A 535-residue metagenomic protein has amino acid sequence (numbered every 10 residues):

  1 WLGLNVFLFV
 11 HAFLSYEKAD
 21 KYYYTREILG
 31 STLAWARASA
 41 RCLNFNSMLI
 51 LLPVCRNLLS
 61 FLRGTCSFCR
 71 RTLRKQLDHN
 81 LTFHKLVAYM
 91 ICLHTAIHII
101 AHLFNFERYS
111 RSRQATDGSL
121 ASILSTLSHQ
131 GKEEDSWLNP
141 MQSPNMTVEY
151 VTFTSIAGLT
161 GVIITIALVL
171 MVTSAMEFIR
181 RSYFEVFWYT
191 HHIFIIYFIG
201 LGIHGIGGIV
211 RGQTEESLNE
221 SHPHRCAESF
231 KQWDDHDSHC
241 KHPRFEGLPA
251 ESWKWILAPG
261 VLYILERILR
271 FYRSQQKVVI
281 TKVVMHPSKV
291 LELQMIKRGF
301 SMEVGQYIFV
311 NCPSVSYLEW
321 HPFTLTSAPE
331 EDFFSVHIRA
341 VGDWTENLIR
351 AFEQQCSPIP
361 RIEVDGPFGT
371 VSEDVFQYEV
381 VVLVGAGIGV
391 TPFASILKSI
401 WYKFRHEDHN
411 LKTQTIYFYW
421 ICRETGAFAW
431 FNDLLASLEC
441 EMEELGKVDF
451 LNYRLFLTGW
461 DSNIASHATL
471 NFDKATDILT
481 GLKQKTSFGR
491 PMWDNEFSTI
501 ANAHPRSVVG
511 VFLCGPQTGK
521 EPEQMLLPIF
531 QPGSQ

Functional and structural regions predicted by a protein language model:
W1-Y272: Membrane-embedded alpha-helical bundles of multi-pass integral membrane proteins
L51, A96, H102, I179 (+13 more regions): Eukaryotic short linear interaction motifs
K75-D78, W188-F194, S217-E228, S274-E292 (+2 more regions): Cytosolic juxtamembrane regulatory segments of membrane proteins
L81-N105, I195, A386-Y419: Classical protein tyrosine phosphatase
G202, K231-P243, R267-V310, S316 (+1 more regions): Membrane-proximal cytosolic interface modules of multi-pass membrane proteins
G202, T214-K241, I264, V336 (+5 more regions): Reductase modules of NAD(P)H-dependent flavoproteins
K289-V382, K398, Y402-E407, F472-T476 (+2 more regions): FAD-binding FR-type
